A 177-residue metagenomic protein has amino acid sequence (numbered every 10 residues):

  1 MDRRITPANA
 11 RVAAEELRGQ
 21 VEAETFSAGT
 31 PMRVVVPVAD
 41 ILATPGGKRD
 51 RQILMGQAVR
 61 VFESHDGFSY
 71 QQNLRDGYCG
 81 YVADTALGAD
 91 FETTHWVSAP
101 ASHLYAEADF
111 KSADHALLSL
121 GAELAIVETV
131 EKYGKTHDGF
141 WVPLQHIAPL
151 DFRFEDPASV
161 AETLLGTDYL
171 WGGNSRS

Functional and structural regions predicted by a protein language model:
M1-T30, R51, M55-H103, E107-D114 (+1 more regions): Boundary regions of SH3-family modules and the immediately adjacent low-complexity/disordered segments in eukaryotic
V34-V36: N-terminal beta-hairpin/loop module of FHA
G46: Intrinsically disordered, low-complexity polar regions and short flexible loop motifs
G56, L118-L124: Loop/turn positions that initiate beta-strands
A161, G173-S177: Active-site nucleophilic cysteine motif
